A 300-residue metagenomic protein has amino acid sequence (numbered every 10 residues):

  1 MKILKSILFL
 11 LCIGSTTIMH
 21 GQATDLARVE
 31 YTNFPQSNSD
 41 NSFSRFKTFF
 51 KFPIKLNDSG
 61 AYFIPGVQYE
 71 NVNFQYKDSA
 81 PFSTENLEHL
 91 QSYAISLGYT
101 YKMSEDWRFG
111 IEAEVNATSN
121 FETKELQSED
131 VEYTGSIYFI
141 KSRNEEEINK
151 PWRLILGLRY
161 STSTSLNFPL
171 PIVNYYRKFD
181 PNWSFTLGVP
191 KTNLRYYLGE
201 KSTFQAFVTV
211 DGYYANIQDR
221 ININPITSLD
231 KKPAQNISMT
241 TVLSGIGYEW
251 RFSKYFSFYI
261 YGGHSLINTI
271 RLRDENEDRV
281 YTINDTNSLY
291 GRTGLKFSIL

Functional and structural regions predicted by a protein language model:
Q22-L126, T134, R195: Transmembrane beta-barrel domains of bacterial outer-membrane proteins
D25-V29, A61-V67, F109-A113, W152-L156 (+6 more regions): Transmembrane beta-strands of outer-membrane beta-barrel proteins
Y31-S37, V67-Q75, Y101, V115-F121 (+7 more regions): Transmembrane beta-strands of outer-membrane beta-barrel pores
S44-F50, Q91-L97, V115, V131-I137 (+4 more regions): Hydrophobic, lipid-facing positions within transmembrane beta-strands of outer-membrane proteins
F52-L56, Y101, I137-R143, R177 (+4 more regions): Residue-level signature of outer-membrane beta-barrel architecture
N57-F63, D106-F109, N144-L154, N182-F185 (+4 more regions): Repeated loop/turn-to-beta-strand initiation elements of outer-membrane beta-barrel proteins
V67-Y93, P190-L266, R271-D278, N284-G291: Outer-membrane beta-barrel translocator/channel fold
N174-Y176, D285-L300: Outer-membrane beta-barrel "beta-signal"
